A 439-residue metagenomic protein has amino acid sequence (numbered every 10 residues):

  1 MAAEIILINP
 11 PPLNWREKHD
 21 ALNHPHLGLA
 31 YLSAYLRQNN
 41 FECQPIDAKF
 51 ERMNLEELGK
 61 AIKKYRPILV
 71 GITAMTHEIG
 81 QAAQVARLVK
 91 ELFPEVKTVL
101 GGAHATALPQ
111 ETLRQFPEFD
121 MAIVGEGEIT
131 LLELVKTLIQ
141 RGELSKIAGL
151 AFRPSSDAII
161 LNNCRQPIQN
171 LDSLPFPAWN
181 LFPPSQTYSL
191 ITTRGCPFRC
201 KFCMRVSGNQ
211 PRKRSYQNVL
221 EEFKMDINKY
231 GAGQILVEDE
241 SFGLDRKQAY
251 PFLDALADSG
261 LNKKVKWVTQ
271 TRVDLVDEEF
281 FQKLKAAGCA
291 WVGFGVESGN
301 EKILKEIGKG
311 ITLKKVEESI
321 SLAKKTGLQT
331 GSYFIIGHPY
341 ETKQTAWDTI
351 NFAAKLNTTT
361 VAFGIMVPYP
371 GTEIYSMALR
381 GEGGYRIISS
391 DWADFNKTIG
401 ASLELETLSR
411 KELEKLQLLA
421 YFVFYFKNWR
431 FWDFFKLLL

Functional and structural regions predicted by a protein language model:
A2-W15, A151, Q329, W347 (+2 more regions): C-terminal accessory regions of radical SAM enzymes
E4, Y35-C164, I168, I365-V367 (+1 more regions): Glycine-rich beta-alpha loop elements in corrinoid/cobalamin-binding modules across cobalamin-dependent enzymes
I5, T98, I147-A148, I235 (+4 more regions): Hydrophobic/aromatic residues located in beta-strands of well-ordered beta-sheets within soluble catalytic
I5-I6, P11-K18, L144-I147, A151-T192: N-terminal [4Fe-4S]-dependent radical SAM core
R16-L29: Glycine- and acidic-residue-enriched helix-capping/strand-helix junction motifs
H24, D172-Y333, N351: Radical SAM [4Fe-4S] cluster-binding motif and immediate context
R66-V70, A232, T358: Proline-aspartate-enriched helix->loop->beta-strand connector
P109-Q115, F280, Y340-K355: Catalytic cores of alpha/beta
